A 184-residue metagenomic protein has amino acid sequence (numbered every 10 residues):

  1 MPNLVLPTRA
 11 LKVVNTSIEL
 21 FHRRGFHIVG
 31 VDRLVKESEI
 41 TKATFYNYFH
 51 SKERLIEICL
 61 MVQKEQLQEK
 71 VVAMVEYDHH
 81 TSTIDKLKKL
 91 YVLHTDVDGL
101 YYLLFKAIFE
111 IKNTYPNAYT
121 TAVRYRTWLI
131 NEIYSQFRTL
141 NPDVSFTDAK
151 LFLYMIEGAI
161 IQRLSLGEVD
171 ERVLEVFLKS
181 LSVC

Functional and structural regions predicted by a protein language model:
M1-R24, I28-I40, R54: Basic, helix-initiating cap at the start of DNA-binding domains
E39-F49: Short hydrophobic/aromatic patch on the recognition helix
S51-E57, Q66: Short amphipathic alpha-helical segment with a characteristic S/N-K-E followed by hydrophobic residues
I58, V72-G99, F152: Hydrophobic alpha-helical connector segments
E65, Y115-K150: Amphipathic alpha-helical packing segments from all-alpha helical-bundle domains
T95-T120: Amphipathic alpha-helical segments used for helix-helix packing
V123, R138-L181: Hydrophobic/aromatic-rich alpha-helical bundle segments in the mid-to-C-terminal region
